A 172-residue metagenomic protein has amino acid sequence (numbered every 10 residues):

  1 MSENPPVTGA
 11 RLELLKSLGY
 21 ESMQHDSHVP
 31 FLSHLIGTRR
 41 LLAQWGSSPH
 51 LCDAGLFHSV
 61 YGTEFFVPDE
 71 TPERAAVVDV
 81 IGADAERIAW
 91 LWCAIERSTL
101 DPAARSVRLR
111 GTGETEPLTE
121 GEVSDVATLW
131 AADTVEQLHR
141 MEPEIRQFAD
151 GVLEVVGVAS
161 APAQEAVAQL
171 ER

Functional and structural regions predicted by a protein language model:
M1-R172: Metal-dependent phosphohydrolase cores
